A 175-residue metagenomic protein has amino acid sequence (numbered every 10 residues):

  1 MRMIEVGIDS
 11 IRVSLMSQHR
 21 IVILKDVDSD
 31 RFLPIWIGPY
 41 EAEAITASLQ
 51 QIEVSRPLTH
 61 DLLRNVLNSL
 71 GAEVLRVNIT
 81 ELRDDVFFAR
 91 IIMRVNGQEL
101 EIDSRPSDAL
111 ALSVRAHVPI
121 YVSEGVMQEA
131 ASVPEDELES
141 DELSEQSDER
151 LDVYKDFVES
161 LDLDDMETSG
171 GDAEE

Functional and structural regions predicted by a protein language model:
R2-L110, V114-E175: Divalent-cation
